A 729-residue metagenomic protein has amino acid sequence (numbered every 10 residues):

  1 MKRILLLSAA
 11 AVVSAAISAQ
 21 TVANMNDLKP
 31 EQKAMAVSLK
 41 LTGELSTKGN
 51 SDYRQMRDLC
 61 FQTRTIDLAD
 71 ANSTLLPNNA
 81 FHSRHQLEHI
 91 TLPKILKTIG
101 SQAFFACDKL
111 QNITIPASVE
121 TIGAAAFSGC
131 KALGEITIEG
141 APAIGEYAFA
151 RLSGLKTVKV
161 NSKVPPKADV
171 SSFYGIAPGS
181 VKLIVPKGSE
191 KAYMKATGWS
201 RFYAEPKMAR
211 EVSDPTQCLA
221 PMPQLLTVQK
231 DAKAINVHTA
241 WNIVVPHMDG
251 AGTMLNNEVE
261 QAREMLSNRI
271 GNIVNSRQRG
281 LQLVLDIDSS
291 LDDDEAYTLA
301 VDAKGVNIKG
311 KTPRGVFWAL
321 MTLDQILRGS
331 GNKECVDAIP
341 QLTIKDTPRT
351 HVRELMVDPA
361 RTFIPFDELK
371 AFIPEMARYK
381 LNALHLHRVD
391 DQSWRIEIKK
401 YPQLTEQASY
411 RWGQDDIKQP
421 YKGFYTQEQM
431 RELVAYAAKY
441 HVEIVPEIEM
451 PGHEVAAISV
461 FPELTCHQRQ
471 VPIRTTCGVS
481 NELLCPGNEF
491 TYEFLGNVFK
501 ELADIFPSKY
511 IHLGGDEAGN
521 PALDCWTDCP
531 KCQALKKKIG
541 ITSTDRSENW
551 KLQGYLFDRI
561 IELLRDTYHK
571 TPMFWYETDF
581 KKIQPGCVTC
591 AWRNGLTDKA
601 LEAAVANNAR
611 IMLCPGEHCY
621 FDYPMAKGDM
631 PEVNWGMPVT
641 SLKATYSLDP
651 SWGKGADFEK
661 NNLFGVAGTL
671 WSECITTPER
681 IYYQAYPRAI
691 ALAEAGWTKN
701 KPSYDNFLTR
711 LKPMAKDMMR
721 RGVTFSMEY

Functional and structural regions predicted by a protein language model:
M1-Q20, A209-P215: Bacterial Sec-dependent N-terminal signal peptides
V37-T47, Q62-T74, H85-T98, D108-T121 (+4 more regions): Structural signature of tandem-repeat unit edges
N79-A80, G100-A103, G123-S128, E146-A148 (+1 more regions): Consensus positions within tandem repeat domains that build extended binding/scaffold surfaces
M208-H351, P572-D579, K712-Y729: Acidic, contiguous N-terminal accessory segments
L291-Y510, W526, R559, A667-S672: Feature activates predominantly on carbohydrate-active enzymes
R388-Q392, K400, I448-E454, E517-G519 (+3 more regions): Active-site-proximal loop/turn and secondary-structure-junction residues that shape catalytic pockets, frequently
R474-C587, N594-T597, L601-E602: Active-site neighborhood of glycoside hydrolase catalytic domains
P572-T578, K582-Y729: Flexible, acidic glycine-rich loops studded with aromatic residues
